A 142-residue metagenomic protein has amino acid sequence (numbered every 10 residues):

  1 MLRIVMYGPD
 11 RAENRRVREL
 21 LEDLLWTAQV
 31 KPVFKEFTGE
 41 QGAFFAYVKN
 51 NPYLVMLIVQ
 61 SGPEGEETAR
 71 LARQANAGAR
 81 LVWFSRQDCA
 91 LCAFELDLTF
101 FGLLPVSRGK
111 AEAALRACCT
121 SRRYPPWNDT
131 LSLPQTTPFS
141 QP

Functional and structural regions predicted by a protein language model:
M1-V5, E13-R18, S132-S140: Non-catalytic signal-transmission and effector/linker regions of two-component phosphorelay proteins
L2, P32-V33, A79, T99: A structural micro-motif
G8: Conserved acidic carboxylate
R11-E36: Two-component/phosphorelay signaling modules centered on CheY-like receiver
T27-K31, V48, L91: Elongated, non-catalytic scaffold/linker segments and compositionally distinctive motifs
F37-L54: Acidic, metal-coordinating helix/loop segments flanking the phosphotransfer/catalytic sites of two-component signaling
N50-Y124: CheY-like receiver
C119-P142: Conserved binding/recognition cores within well-folded domains
